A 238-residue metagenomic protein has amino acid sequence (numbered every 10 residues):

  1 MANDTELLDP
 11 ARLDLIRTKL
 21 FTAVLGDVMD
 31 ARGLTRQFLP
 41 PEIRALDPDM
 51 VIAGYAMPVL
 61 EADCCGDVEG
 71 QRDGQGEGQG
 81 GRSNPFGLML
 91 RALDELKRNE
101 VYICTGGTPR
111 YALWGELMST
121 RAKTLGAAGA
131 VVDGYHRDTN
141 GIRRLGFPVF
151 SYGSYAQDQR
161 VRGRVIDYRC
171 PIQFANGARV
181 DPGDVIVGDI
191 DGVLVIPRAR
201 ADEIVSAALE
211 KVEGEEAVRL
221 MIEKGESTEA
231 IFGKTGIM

Functional and structural regions predicted by a protein language model:
M1-A92, V101, L220-E226, G233-I237: Intrinsically disordered, low-complexity regions enriched in acidic/Ser/Thr/Pro/Gln residues
L20-V24, G54, N84-G87, R91 (+9 more regions): Conserved active-site and cofactor/substrate-binding residues in soluble primary-metabolism enzymes
G26, R36-Q37, Y55-P58, E100-I103 (+6 more regions): Structural motif
R91-S119, K123-D133: Extracellular/luminal Protease-associated
L113-L117, D133-G134, I142-R144, V161-R162 (+1 more regions): A short secondary-structure junction signal
T120-T124, A128-Q157: Ligand/cofactor pocket segment of small-molecule handling proteins
S154-I231: Acidic, glycine-rich flexible loop/linker segments
